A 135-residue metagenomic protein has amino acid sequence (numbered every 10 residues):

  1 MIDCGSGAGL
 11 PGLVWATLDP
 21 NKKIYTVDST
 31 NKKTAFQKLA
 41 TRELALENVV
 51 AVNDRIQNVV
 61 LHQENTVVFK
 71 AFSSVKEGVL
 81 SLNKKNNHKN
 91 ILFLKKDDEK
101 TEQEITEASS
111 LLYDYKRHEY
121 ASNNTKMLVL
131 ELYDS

Functional and structural regions predicted by a protein language model:
M1-Q63: Conserved SAM/SAH cofactor-binding pocket of Class I
K23, T66, K89-L92: Short glycine-centered segments of the SAM/dcSAM-binding site in methyltransferase folds
N31-K32, S73-E77, E99-K100: Short alpha-helical
K38, V79-L82, E104-T106: Short amphipathic alpha-helical segments
A51-D54, G78, L82: Non-DNA-binding regulatory cores of transcription-related proteins, predominantly C-terminal effector-binding
N65-V79, K95: A short SAM/SAH-binding and catalytic strip from SAM-dependent methyltransferases
V79-I91: A short glycine-rich, Lys/Arg-flanked "PGG" loop and its adjoining helix->strand segment in the class I
D97-S135: Active-site capping/gating segments
